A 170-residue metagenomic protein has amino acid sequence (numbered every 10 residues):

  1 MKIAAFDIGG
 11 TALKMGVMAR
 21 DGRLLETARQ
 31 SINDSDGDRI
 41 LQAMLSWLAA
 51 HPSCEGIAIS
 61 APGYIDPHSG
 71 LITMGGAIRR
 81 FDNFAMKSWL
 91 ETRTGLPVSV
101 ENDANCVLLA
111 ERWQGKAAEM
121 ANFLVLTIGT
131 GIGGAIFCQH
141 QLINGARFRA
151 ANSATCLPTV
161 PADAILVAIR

Functional and structural regions predicted by a protein language model:
M1-K2, N122: Short, hydrophobic/aromatic-rich segments at coil-to-beta transitions
K2-A61, H68: Conserved phosphate-binding loops in N-terminal lobes of ATP-dependent enzymes of the actin/Hsp70/sugar-kinase
D7, D103, G129: Active-site glycine-centered loops adjacent to acidic/histidine catalytic or metal-binding residues that shape
T11, A104-N105, R149: A generic "binding-loop/recognition-motif" signal
G16-V17, T27, D36-G37, R93 (+2 more regions): Glycine/GP-enriched mid-protein hinge/lid loop-to-helix segment characteristic of carbohydrate kinases
N33, G37-L45, G56-I57, D66-N122: Glycine-rich phosphate-binding loop and adjoining helix at the ATP-binding site of ATP-dependent phosphoryl-transfer
S60-A61, M74, I128: A secondary-structure boundary/capping signal
A61-G63, V160: Short, small-residue-rich loop/turn micro-motifs
